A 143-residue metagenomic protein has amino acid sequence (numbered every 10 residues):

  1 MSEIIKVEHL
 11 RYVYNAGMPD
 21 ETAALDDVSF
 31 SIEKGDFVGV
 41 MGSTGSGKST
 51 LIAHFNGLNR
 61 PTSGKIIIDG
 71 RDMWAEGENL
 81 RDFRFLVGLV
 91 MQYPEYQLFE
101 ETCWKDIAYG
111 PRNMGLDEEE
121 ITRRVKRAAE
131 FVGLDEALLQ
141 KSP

Functional and structural regions predicted by a protein language model:
M1-I4, V13-D27, E76-N79, E118: A short, flexible loop at the N-terminus of ABC-type nucleotide-binding domains that lies
K6, E119-Q140: Conserved ABC ATPase "signature" region
N15-M18, A108-E120, F131-V132: ABC-type ATPase nucleotide-binding domains, specifically the catalytic core motifs of the NBD
A16, K65-D82: ABC ATPase NBD Q-loop/coupling interface
G39, R81-M91, E101, A108: ABC nucleotide-binding domain signature
M41-S43: The feature captures the beta-strand-to-loop junction immediately N-terminal to the Walker
N56: Helix-to-loop junction immediately C-terminal to a conserved catalytic motif
E95, W104-R112, T122, K126: Short helical segment in ABC ATPase nucleotide-binding domains corresponding to the A-loop/adjacent helical element
